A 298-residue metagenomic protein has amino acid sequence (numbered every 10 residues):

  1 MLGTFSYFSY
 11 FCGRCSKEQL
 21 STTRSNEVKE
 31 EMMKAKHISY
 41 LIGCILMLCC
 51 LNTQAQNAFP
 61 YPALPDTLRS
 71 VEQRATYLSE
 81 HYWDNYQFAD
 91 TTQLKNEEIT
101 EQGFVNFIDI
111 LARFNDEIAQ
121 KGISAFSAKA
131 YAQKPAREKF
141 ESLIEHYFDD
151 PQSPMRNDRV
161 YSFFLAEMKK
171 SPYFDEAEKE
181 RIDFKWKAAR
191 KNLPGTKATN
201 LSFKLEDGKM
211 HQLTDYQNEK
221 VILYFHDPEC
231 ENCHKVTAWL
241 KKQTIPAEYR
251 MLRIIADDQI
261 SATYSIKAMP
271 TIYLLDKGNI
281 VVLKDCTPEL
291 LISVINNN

Functional and structural regions predicted by a protein language model:
M1-A58: Bacterial Sec-dependent N-terminal signal peptides
Q56-N200, L205: Oxidative protein folding and maturation machinery
L193-G195, T263-I266: Short loop/turn motifs at secondary-structure junctions and domain boundaries
L201, P270-V282: A short, hydrophobic beta-strand/beta-hairpin element that forms part of a small beta-sheet core
H211-T237: Short active-site neighborhood of thiol/selenol oxidoreductases, capturing the structured segment around
E229, S265-A268: Accessory, usually C-terminal, subdomains that scaffold auxiliary metal cofactors
A247-Q259: Thiol-based oxidoreductase modules, predominantly thioredoxin-like and allied folds used for disulfide exchange
G278-N298: Non-catalytic, surface beta->alpha helical segment in thiol-disulfide oxidoreductase systems
